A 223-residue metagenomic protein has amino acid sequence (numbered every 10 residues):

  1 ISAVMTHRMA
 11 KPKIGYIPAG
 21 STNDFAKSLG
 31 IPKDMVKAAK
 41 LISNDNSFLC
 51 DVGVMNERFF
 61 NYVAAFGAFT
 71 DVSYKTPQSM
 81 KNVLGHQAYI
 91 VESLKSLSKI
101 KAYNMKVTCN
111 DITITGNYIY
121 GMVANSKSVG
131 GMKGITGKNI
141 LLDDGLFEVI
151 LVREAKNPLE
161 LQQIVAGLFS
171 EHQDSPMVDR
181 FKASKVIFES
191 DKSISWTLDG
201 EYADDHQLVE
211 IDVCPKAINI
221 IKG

Functional and structural regions predicted by a protein language model:
I1-V123: Catalytic core of DAGKc-family lipid kinases
K13, L146, A217: Residues at the starts of beta-strands that form the adenosine-phosphate
N23, V129, I194: Glycine-rich nucleotide phosphate-binding loop and flanking beta-alpha elements of Rossmann-like dinucleotide-binding
K27, K133-G134, Q162: Short, well-ordered secondary-structure micro-motifs
R58-D71, T115-N125, V129-G130, E148-L151 (+3 more regions): Short hydrophobic-aromatic micro-motifs
M80-Q87, G130-K156: Gly/Ser/Thr-rich active-site loops/lids in small-molecule metabolic enzymes that frequently grip phosphoryl groups
K101-Y103, N117-I119, D143-E148, K182-S184: A generic structural signal for short beta-strands and their flanking turns/coil linkers
C109-N110, T115, L141, L151-G223: ATP/nucleoside-binding phosphotransfer catalytic cores, i.e., glycine-rich phosphate-binding loops
